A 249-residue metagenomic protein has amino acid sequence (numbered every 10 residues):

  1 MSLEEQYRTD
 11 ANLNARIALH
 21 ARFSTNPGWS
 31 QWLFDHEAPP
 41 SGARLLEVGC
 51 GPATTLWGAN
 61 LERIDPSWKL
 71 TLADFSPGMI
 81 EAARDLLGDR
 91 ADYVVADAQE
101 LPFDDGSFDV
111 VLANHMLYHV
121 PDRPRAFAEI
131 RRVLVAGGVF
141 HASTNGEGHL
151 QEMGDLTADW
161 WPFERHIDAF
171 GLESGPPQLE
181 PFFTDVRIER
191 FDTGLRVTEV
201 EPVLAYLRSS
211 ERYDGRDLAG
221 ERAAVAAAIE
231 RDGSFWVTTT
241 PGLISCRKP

Functional and structural regions predicted by a protein language model:
M1-S41, T54-G58, E62, M79: Conserved class I S-adenosyl-L-methionine
L3, H20, N26, P52 (+3 more regions): Conserved Class I S-adenosyl-L-methionine
R44, G137-V139: Short glycine-centered segments of the SAM/dcSAM-binding site in methyltransferase folds
R44-E100: Class I SAM-dependent methyltransferase SAM/SAH-binding core
Q99-V110: A short acidic, Gly/Pro-enriched loop at the edge of an enzyme's catalytic core that lines a small-molecule cofactor
D109-D122: A short SAM/SAH-binding and catalytic strip from SAM-dependent methyltransferases
P124-A136: A short glycine-rich, Lys/Arg-flanked "PGG" loop and its adjoining helix->strand segment in the class I
V139-H166: Conserved class I S-adenosyl-L-methionine
